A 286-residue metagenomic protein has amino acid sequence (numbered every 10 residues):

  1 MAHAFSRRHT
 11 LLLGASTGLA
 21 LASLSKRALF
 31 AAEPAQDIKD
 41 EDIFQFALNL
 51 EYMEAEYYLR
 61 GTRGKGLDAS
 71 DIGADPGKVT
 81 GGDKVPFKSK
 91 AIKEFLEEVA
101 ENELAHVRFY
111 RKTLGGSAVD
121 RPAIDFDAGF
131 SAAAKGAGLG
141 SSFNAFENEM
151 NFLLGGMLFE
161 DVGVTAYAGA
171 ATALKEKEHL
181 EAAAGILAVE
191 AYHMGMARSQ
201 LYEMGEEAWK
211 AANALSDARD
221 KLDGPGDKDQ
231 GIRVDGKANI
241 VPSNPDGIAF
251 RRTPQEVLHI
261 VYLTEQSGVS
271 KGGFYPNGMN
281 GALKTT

Functional and structural regions predicted by a protein language model:
A2-F5, A15-S16, S23-T286: All-alpha RGS (Regulator of G-protein Signaling) helical domain and cognate RGS-like helical scaffolds
